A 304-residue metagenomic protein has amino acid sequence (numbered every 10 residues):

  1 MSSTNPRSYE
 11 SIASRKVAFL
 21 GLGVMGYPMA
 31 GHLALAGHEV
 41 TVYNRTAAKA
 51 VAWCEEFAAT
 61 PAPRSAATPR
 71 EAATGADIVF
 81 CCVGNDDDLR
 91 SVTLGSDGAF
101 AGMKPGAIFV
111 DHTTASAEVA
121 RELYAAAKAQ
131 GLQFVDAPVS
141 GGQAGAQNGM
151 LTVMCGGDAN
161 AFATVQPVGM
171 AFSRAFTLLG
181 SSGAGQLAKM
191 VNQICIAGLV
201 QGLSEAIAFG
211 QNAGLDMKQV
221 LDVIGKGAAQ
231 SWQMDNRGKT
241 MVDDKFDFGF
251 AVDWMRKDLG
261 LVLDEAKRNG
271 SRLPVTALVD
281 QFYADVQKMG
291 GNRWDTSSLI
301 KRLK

Functional and structural regions predicted by a protein language model:
S2-C81, H112-T113, Q143: NAD(P)+-binding Rossmann beta1-loop-alpha1 motif at the extreme N-terminus of oxidoreductases
V40, S65, Q133-V135, F176 (+2 more regions): Hydrophobic beta-strand scaffold residues
P69-C81, D86-L151: Rossmann-like NAD(P)(H) cofactor-binding subdomain of soluble oxidoreductases
T114-I194: Rossmann-fold dinucleotide-binding core
G149-G156, T177, S181-A213, I224-N236 (+1 more regions): Active-site-proximal catalytic alpha-helix in oxidoreductases
S182, Q230-T296, L303: Interdomain hinge/lid region at the active-site interface of Rossmann-like NAD(P)-dependent oxidoreductases
K218-G225, A277-Q281: Beta-strand segments within the central parallel beta-sheet cores of soluble alpha/beta enzyme folds
